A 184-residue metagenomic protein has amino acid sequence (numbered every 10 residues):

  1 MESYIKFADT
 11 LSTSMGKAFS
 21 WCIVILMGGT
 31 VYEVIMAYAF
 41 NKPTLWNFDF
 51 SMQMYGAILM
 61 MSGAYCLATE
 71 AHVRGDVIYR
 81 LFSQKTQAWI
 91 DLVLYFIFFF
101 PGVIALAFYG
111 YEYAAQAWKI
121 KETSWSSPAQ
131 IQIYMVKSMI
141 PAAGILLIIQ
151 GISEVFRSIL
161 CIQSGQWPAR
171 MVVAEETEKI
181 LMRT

Functional and structural regions predicted by a protein language model:
M1-T184: Alpha-helical transmembrane segments and membrane-interface helix-loop junctions in multi-pass membrane proteins
